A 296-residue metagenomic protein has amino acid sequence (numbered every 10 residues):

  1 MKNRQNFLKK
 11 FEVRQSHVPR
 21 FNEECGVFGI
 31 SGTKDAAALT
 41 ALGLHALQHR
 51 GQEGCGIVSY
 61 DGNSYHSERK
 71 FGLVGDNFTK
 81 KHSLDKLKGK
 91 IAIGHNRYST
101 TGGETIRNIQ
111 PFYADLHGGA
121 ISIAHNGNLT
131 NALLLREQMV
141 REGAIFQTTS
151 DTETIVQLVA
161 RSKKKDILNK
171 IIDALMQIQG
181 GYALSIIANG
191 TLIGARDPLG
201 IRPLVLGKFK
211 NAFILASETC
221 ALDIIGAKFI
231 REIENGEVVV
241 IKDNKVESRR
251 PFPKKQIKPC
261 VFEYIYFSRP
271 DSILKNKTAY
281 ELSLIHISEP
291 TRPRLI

Functional and structural regions predicted by a protein language model:
M1-N235, V240-L284, S288, R292: Conserved short alpha-helical segments that host acidic/polar catalytic motifs at enzyme active sites
